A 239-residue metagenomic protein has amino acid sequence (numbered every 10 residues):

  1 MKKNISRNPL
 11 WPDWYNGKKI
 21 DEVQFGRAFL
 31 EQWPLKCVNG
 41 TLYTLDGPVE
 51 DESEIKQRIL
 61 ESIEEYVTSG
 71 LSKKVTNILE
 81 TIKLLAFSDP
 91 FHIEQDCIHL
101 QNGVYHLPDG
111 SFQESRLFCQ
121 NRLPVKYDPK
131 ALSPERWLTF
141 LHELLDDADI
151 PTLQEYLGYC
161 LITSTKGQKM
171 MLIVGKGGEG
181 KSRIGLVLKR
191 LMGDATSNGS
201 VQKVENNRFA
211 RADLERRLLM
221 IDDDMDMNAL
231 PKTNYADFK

Functional and structural regions predicted by a protein language model:
M1-P9, T41-G70: Short, small/acidic-rich helices and loops at N termini and domain boundaries of DNA replication/processing enzymes
L10, Q24-A28, E54, R58-S62 (+3 more regions): Exposed alpha-helical structural elements
D13-P34: Intein-associated homing endonuclease modules of the LAGLIDADG/DOD-type, together with closely related HINT-family
D13-Y15, Y66-S69, L145-D149: Short, polar/flexible loop-turn hinges at active-site or ligand-entry regions and domain interfaces
W14, T68-V104: Extended, Lys/Arg-enriched charged tracts that mediate electrostatic binding to polyanionic substrates
K18, E22-Q24, K189-G193, K232-K239: A short, contiguous, amphipathic alpha-helix enriched in charged residues
L30-Q57, F91, C97-H99, V104-I221: P-loop NTPase catalytic core of nucleic-acid-dependent motor ATPases
A210-K239: Conserved nucleotide-sensing/catalytic segment adjacent to the nucleotide-binding pocket in NTP-handling enzymes
